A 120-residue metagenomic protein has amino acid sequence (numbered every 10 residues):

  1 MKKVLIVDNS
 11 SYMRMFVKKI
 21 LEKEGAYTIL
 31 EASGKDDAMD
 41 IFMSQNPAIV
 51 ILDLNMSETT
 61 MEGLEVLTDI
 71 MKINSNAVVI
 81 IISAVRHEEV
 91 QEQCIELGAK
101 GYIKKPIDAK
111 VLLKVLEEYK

Functional and structural regions predicted by a protein language model:
S11-L30: Two-component/phosphorelay signaling modules centered on CheY-like receiver
E31-I49: Acidic, metal-coordinating helix/loop segments flanking the phosphotransfer/catalytic sites of two-component signaling
D40, E62-S75: Short amphipathic alpha-helix used as the core "switch/output" element in two-component signaling
N55-S57: The short loop immediately C-terminal to the conserved phospho-acceptor aspartate in CheY-like receiver
M61, R86-G101: Alpha4 helix (beta4-alpha4-beta5 surface) of REC/receiver domains from two-component response regulators
E89, I107-L116: C-terminal output helix
